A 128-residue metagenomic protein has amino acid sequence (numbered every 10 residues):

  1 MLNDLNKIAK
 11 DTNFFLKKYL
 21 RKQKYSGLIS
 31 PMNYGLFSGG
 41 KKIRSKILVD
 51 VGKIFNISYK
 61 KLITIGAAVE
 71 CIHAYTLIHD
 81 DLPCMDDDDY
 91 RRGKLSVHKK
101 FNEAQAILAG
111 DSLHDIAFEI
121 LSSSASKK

Functional and structural regions predicted by a protein language model:
M1-L20: N-terminal amphipathic/basic leader segments beginning at the initiator methionine
K17, K22-K128: Mg2+-dependent prenyl diphosphate-binding active-site environment of isoprenoid biosynthetic enzymes
